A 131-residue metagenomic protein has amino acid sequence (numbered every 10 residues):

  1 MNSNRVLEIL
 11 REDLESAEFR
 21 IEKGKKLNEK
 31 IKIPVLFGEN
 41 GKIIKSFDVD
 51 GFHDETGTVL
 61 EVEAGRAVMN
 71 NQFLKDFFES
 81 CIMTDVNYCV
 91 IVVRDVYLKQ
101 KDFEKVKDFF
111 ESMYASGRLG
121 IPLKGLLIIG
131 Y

Functional and structural regions predicted by a protein language model:
N2-L7: Nuclease catalytic cores
I9, D13-E55, V68-K75, I82: Active-site metal-binding core of divalent-cation-utilizing nuclease and nuclease-like domains
E61-D76, K99-D102: Active-site-adjacent loop/helix micro-motif of nuclease/hydrolase catalytic cores
F77-F78, K107: Short, solvent-exposed amphipathic alpha-helical segments in soluble enzyme and RNA/protein-processing domains
D85-V86, P122: Short loop/turn motifs at secondary-structure junctions
C89-R94: Acidic beta-strand-to-loop metal/phosphate-binding motif
D95-Y131: Domain-level recognition of nuclease-like catalytic cores that cleave nucleotide substrates
